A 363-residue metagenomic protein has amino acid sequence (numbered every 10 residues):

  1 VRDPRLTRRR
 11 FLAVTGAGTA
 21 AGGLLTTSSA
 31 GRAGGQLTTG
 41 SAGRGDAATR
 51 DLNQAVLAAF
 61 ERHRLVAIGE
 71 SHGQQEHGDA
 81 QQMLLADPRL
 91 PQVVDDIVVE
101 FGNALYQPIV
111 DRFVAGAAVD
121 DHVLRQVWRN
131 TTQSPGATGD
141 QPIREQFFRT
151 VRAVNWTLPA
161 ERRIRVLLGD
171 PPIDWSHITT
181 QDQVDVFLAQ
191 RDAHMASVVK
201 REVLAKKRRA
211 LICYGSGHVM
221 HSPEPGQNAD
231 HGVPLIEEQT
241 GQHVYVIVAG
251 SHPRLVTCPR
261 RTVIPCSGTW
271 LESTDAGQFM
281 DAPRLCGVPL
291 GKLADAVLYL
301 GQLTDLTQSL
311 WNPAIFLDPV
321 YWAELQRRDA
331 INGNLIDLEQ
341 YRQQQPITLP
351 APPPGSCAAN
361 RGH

Functional and structural regions predicted by a protein language model:
V1-G18: N-terminal secretory signal peptides and thylakoid transit peptides that target proteins across membranes
R10, A21-G22, A33-Q36: Intrinsically disordered, low-complexity Ser/Thr- and Pro-rich stretches
A13-G16, G23, A47: Acidic, histidine-bearing metal-coordination/catalytic regions of metal-dependent phosphoesterases
G18-T19, L158: Generic hydrophobic alpha-helical segments
L24-S29: C-terminal segment of classical bacterial N-terminal signal peptides
G34-H363: Compositional signal for N-terminal targeting/processing segments
